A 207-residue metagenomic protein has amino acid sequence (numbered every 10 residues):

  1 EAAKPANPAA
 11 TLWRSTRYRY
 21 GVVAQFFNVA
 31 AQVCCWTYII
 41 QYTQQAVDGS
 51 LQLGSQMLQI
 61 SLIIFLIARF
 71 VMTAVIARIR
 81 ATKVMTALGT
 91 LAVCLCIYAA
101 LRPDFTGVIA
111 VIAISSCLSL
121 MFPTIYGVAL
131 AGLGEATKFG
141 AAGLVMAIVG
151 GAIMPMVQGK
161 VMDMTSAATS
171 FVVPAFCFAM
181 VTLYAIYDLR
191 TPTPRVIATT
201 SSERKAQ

Functional and structural regions predicted by a protein language model:
A2-V22, R204-Q207: Juxtamembrane intracellular "pre-TM" segments in multi-pass secondary transporters
L12-Q59: Extracytoplasmic gate region of multi-pass secondary transporters
Q56-F65, M146-A147: Transmembrane alpha-helical segments of major facilitator superfamily
A68-A81, M162: Helix-to-loop junctions at the C-terminal end of transmembrane segments in multipass secondary transporters
K83-Y98: Structural signature of the two symmetry-related core transmembrane helices
S119-G134: Intracellular juxtamembrane helix-capping segments at the cytosolic ends of symmetry-related transmembrane helices
V157-C177: A membrane-interface helix-boundary motif in multi-pass transporters
A175-Q207: Multi-pass alpha-helical transporter architecture, strongest for 12-TM Major Facilitator/SLC carriers used
